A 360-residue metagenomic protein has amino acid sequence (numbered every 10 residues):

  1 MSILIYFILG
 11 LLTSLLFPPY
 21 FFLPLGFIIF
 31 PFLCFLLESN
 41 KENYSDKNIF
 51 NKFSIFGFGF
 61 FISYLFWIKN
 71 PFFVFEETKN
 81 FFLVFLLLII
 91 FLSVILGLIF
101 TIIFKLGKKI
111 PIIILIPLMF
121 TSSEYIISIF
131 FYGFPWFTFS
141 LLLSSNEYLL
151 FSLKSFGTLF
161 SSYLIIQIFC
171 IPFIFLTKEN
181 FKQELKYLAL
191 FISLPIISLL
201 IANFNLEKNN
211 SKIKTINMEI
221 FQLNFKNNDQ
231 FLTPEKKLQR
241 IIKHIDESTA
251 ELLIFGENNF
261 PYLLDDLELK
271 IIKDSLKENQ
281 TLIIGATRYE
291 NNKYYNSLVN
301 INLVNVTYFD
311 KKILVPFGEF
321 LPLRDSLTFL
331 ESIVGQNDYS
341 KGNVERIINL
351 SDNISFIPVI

Functional and structural regions predicted by a protein language model:
M1-L206: Membrane-embedded alpha-helical bundles of multi-pass enzymes that act on lipidic or dolichyl-linked glycan substrates
L16, L264, R288-Y289, I333-S340: Short, solvent-exposed secondary-structure boundary motifs
S63, F134, E147, V304 (+4 more regions): Residue-level signal for pocket-adjacent positions within structured domains
P117, E124, E247-I254, V334-I360: Active-site beta-loop-alpha substructure in enzyme catalytic cores, prototypically the cysteine-centered nucleophile
F137-S140, V315-L327: A short, polar/charged loop-to-alpha-helix boundary motif
G157-S161, Q230-F231, I357-P358: Short acidic-aromatic active-site loops that bind/stabilize oxyanions
A202-F320, I347-I354: Soluble catalytic regions of membrane-associated enzymes that act on cell-envelope and secretory-pathway components
Q280-G285, D325-S332: Short Pro/Gly-enriched beta-strand edge/turn motifs at strand-loop
